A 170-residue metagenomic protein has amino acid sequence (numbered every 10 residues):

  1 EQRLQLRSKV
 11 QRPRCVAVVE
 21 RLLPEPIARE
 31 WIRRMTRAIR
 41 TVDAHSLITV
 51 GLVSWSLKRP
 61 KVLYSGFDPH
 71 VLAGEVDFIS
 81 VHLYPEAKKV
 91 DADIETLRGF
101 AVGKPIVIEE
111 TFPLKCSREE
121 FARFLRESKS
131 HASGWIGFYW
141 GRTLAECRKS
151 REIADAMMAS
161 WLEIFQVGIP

Functional and structural regions predicted by a protein language model:
E1-Q2, P170: Accessible peptide chain termini
Q2-R142, C147, M157: Extracellular glycoside hydrolase catalytic/binding regions
T143-P170: Extended, alpha-helix-rich binding/interface surfaces that flank or overlap catalytic cores and mediate recognition
